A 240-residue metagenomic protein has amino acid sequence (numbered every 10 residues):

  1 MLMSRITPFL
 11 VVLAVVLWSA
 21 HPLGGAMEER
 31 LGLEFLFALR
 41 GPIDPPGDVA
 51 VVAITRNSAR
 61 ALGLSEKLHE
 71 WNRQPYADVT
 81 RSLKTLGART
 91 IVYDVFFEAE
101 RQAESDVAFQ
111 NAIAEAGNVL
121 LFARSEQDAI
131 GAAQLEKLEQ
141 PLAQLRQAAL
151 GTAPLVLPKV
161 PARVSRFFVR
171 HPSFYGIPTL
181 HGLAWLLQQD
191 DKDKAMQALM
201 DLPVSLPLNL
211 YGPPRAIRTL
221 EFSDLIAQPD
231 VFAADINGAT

Functional and structural regions predicted by a protein language model:
L2-P207, I236-T240: Non-transmembrane functional regions of envelope-associated proteins
L202, L206-E221: Active-site Gly/Thr loop motif
L220-T240: Extracytoplasmic
